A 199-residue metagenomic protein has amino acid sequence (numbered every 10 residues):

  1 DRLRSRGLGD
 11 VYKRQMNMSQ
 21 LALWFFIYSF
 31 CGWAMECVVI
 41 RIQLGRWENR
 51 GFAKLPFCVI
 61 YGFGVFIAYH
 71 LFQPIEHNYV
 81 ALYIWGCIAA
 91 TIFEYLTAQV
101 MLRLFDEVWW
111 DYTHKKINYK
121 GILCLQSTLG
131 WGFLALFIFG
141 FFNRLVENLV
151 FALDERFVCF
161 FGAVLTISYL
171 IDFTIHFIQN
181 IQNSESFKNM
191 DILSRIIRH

Functional and structural regions predicted by a protein language model:
D1-Q15: Single conserved hydrophobic/aromatic residue that forms the stacking wall/gate of nucleotide- or nucleobase-binding
M16-H199: Aromatic-rich, lipid-facing transmembrane alpha helices and their immediate juxtamembrane interface loops in integral
